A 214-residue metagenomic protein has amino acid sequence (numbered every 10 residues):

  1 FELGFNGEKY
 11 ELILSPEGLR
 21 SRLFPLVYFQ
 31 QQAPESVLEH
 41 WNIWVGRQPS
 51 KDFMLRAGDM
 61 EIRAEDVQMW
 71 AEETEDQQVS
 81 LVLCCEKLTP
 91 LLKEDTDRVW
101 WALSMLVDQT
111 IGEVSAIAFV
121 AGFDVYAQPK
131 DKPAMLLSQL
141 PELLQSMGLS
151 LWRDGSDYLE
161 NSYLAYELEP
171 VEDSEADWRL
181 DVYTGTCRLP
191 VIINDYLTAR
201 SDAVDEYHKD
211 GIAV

Functional and structural regions predicted by a protein language model:
F1-N42, G46: An N-terminal, globular interaction/scaffold subdomain
L14-G18, C85-K87, V214: Short beta-strand-to-loop capping motifs
P16-S21, L55-M60, D157, R188-I193: Short linear motifs at secondary-structure transitions and domain/linker junctions
R20, P49, K87-T89: Short loop/turn segments at secondary-structure transitions that flank enzyme active sites
R22-F24, F53, L91-K93: Short acidic, gly/pro-rich beta-turn/loop elements at beta-sheet edges and active-site/ligand-binding grooves
F29-T74: An exposed acidic His-Trp-rich patch
R63-L180, P190, N194-D210: Long, hydrophobic alpha/beta structural blocks
